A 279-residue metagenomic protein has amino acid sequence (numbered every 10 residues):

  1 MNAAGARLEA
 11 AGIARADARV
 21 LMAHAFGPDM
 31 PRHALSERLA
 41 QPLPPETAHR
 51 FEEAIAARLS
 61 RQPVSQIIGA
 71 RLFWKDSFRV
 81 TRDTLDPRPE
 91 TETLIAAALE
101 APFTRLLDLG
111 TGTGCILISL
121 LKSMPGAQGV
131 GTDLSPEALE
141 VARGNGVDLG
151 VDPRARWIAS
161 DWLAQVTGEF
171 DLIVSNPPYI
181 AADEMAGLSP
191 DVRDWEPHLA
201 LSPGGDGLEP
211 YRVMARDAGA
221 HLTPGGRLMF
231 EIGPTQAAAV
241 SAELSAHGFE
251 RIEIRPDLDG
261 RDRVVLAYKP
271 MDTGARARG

Functional and structural regions predicted by a protein language model:
M1-R38: Non-catalytic accessory regions of SAM-dependent methyltransferases
A11-G12, P125, V147-D152, H221-L222 (+1 more regions): Short helix-capping segments at alpha-helix termini
L21, R61, T91, I116 (+6 more regions): Residue-level signal for inorganic ion chemistry
A23-E100: Conserved AdoMet
P89-G187: Conserved SAM/SAH cofactor-binding pocket of Class I
Y179-P210: Mobile active-site "lid"/loop adjacent to the S-adenosyl-L-methionine
G205-Y268: Conserved Class I SAM-dependent methyltransferase catalytic core
V264-G279: C-terminal lobe and adjacent flexible extensions of AdoMet/dcAdoMet transferase-like proteins
